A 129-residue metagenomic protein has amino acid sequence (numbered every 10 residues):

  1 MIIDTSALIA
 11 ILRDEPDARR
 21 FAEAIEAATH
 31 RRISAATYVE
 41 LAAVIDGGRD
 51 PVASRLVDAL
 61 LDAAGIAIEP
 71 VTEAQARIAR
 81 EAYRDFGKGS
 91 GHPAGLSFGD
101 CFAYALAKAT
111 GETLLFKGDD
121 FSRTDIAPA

Functional and structural regions predicted by a protein language model:
M1-I33, D46-A59: Short, well-structured N-terminal submotif of metal-dependent ribonuclease cores
L8-I9, Y38, F121-S122: A generic structural signal for short hydrophobic patches within well-formed alpha-helices
E23, A59-D62, R84-S90: Glycine/charged-rich beta-loop-alpha catalytic/anionic-binding loops adjacent to active sites
T29-R32, A64-E69: Short loop->beta-strand "edge-of-pocket" segments that line small-molecule binding or catalytic clefts across diverse
A67-T113: Active-site neighborhoods of divalent-metal-dependent phosphate/nucleic-acid chemistry enzymes
Y104-A129: Acidic, PIN/NYN-like endoribonuclease modules and their adjacent C-terminal/linker elements
